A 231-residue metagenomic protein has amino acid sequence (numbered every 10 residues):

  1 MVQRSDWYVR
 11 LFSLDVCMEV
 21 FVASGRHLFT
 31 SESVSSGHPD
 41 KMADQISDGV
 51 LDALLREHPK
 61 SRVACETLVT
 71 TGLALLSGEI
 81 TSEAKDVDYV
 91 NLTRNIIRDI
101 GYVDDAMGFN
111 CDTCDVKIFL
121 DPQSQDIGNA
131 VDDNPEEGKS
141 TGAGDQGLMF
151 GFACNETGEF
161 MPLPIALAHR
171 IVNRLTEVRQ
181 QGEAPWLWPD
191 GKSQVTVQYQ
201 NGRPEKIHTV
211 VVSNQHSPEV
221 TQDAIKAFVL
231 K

Functional and structural regions predicted by a protein language model:
R4: Cationic, low-complexity basic patches in intrinsically disordered or flexible, solvent-exposed regions
L11-L14: Leucine-biased recognition of intrinsically disordered, low-complexity hydrophobic segments
E19-A64: N-terminal, positively charged regions that mediate nucleic acid binding
T30, N91, I96-K231: Glycine-rich, mobile lid/loop segments that gate access to catalytic sites or pores
K60-T70, S193-G202: Short edge beta-strands and adjacent turn/loop segments
A64-S82: Short, charge-patterned binding micro-sites
I80-T93: Short, structured active-site "lid" loops
